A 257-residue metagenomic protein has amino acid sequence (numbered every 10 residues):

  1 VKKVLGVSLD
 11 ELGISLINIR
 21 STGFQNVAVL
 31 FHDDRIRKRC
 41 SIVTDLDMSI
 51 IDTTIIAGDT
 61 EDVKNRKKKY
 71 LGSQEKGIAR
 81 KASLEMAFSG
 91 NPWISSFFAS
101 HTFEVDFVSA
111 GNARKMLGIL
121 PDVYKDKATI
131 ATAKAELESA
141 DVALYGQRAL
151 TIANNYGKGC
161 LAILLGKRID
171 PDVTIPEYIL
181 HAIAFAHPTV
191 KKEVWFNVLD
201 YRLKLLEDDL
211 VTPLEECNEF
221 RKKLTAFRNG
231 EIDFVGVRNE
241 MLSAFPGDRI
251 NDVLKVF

Functional and structural regions predicted by a protein language model:
V1-F257: Acidic, divalent-metal-binding catalytic cores of TOPRIM and closely related two-metal-ion phosphodiester/pyrophosphate
